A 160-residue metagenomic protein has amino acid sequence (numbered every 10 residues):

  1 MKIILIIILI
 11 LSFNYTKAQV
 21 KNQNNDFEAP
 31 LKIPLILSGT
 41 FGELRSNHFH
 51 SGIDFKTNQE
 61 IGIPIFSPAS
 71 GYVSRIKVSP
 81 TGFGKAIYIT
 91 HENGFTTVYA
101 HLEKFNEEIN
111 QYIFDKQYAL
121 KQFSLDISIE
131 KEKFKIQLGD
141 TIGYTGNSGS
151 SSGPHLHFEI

Functional and structural regions predicted by a protein language model:
M1-N25: Bacterial Sec-dependent N-terminal signal peptides
A18-T96, E103-F105, E132, Q137-L138 (+1 more regions): Surface-exposed, glycine-biased beta-strand/turn segments
E92-N93, F114-Q117, L156: Short, charged/polar low-complexity linear motifs in solvent-exposed/disordered segments
A100-L102, E107-L138: Aromatic/His-enriched, Gly/Pro-containing loop or helix-boundary segments that lie immediately adjacent to catalytic
G153-I160: Histidine-centered catalytic micro-motifs
